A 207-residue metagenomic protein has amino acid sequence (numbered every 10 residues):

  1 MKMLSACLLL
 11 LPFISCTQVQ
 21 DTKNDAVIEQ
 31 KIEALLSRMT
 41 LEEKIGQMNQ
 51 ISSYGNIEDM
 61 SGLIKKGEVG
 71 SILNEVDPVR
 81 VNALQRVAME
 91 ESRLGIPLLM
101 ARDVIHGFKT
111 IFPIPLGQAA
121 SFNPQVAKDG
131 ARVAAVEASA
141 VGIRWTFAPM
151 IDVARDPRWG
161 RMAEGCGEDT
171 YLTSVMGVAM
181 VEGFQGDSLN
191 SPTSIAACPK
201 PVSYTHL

Functional and structural regions predicted by a protein language model:
M1-K23: Bacterial Sec-dependent N-terminal signal peptides
C16-L207: Glycoside hydrolase catalytic-domain context in secreted enzymes
